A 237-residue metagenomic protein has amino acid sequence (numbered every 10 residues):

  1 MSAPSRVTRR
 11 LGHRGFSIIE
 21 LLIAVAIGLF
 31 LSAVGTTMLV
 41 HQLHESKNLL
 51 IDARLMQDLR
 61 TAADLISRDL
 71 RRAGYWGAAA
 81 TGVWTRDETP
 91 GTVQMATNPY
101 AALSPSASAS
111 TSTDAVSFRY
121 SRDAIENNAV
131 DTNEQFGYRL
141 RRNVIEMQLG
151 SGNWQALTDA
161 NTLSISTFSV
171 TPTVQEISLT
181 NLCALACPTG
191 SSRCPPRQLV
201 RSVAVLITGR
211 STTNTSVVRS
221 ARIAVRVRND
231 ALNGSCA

Functional and structural regions predicted by a protein language model:
M1-R10: N-terminal secretory signal peptides that target proteins for export/translocation
A3, A80, W154-A237: Short linear sequence signals and composition-biased patches located at protein termini or domain-edge surfaces
S5, R14-G77: Aliphatic-rich helix starts adjacent to a transmembrane/signal segment
H13, S110-T111, V200: A generic fold-level signal
H41-K47, T85-G91, Q148-G150, Q155: Short, charged, low-hydrophobicity "junction" segments
W76-M95, P99: Short amphipathic secondary-structure patches
T92-P188, A237: Type IV pilin-like appendage domain
